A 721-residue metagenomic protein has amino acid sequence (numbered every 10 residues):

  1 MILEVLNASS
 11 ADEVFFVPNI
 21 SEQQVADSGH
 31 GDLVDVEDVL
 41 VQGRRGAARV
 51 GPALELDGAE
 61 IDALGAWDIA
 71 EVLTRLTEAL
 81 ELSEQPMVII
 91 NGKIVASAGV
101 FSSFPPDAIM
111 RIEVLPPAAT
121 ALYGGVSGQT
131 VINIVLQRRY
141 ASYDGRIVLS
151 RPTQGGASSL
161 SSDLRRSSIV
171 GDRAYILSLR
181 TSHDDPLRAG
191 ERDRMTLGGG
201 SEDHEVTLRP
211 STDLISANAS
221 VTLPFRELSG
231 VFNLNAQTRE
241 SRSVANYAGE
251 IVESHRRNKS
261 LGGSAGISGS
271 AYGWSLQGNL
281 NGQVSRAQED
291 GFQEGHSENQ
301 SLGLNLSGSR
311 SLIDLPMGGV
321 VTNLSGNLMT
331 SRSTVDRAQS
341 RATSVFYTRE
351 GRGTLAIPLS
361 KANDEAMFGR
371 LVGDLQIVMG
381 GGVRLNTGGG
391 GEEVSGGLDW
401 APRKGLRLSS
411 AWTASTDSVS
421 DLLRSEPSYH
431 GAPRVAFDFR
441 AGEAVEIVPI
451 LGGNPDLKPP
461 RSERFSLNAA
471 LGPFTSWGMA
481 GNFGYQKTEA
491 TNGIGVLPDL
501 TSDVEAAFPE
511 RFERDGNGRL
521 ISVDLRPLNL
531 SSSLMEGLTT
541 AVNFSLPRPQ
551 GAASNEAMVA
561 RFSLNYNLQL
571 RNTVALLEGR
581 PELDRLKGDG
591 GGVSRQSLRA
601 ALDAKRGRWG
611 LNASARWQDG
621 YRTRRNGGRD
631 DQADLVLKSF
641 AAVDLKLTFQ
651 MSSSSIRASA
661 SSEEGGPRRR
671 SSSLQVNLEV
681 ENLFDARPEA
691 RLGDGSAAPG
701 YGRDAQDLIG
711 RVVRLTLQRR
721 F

Functional and structural regions predicted by a protein language model:
D12-D62: Short, acidic, small-residue-rich periplasmic hinge/interaction motif at the N-terminus of Gram-negative outer-membrane
I61, R616-N626, Q650-F721: C-terminal beta-signal and adjacent terminal beta-strands/loops of Gram-negative outer-membrane beta-barrel proteins
V95, F104-S142: A beta-strand signature from Gram-negative outer-membrane beta-barrel systems, especially the internal plug domain
R139-S142, G171-D172, P224-S229, G269-Q277 (+7 more regions): Short loop/turn motifs that connect adjacent beta-strands in outer-membrane beta-barrel proteins
D144, Q154-G266, S270-G273, L280-Q283: Transmembrane beta-barrel wall of Gram-negative outer-membrane proteins
G282, A287-I377, L577-D603, S614: Outer-membrane beta-barrel transmembrane domain signature of Gram-negative proteins, especially the mid-to-C-terminal
D417-N482, G518, V523-L538, S545-R548 (+2 more regions): Outer-membrane beta-barrel signature, preferentially recognizing the C-terminal barrel domain of Gram-negative
Q486-L497, S502-R625: Gram-negative outer-membrane beta-barrel transporters
